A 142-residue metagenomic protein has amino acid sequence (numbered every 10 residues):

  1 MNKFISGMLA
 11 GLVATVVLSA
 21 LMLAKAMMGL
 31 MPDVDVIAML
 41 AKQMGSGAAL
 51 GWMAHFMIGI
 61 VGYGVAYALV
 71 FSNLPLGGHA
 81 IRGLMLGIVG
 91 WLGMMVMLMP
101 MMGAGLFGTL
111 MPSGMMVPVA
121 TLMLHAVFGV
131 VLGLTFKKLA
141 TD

Functional and structural regions predicted by a protein language model:
M1-D142: Juxtamembrane/disordered regions of integral membrane proteins
